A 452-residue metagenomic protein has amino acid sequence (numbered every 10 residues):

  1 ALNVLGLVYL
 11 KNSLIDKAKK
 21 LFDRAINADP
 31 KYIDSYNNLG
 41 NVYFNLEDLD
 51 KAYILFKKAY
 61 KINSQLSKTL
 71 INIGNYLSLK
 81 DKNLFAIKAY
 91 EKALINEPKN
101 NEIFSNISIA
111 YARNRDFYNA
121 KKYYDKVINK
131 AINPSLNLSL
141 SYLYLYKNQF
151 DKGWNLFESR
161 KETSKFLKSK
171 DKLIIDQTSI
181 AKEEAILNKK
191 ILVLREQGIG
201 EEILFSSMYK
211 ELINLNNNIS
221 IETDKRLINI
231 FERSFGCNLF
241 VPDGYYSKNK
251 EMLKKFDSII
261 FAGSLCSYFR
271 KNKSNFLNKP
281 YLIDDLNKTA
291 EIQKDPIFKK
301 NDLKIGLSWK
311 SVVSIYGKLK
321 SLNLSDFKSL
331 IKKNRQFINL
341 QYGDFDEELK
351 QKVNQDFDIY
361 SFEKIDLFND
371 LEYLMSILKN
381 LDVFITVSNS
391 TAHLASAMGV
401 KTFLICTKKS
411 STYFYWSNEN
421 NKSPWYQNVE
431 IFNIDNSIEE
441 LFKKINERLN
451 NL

Functional and structural regions predicted by a protein language model:
A1-V383, S388-L452: Alpha-helical solenoid repeat scaffolds of the TPR/TPR-like class and their adjacent stem/linker regions that mediate
